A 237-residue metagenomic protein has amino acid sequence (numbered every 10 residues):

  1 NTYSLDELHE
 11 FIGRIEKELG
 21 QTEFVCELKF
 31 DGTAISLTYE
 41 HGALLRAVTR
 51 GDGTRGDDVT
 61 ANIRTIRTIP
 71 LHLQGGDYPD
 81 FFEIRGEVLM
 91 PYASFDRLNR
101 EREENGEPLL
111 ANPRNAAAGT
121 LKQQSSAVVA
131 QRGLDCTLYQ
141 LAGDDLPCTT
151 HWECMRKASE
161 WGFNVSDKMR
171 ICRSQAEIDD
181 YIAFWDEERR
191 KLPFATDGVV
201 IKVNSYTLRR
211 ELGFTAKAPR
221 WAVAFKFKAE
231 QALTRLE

Functional and structural regions predicted by a protein language model:
N1-E237: RNA/tRNA-interacting regions in translation and RNA-turnover enzymes
